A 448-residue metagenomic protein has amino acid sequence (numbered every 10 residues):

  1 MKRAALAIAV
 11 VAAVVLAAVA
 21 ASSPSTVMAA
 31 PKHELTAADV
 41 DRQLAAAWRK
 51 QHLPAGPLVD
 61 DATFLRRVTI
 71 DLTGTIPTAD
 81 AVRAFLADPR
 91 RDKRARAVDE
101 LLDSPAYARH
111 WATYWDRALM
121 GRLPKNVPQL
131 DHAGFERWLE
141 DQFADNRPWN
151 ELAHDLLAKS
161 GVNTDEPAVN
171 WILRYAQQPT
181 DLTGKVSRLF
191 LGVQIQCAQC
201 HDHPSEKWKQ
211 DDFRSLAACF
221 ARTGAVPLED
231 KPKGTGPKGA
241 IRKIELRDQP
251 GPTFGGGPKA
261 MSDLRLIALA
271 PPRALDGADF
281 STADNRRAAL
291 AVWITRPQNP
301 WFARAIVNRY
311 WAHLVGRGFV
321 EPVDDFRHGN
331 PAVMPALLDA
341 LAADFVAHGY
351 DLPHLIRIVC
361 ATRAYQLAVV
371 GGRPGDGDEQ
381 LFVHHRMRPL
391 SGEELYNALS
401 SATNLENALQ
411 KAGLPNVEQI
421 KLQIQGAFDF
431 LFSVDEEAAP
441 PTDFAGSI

Functional and structural regions predicted by a protein language model:
M1-A4: Positively charged n-region of N-terminal signal peptides that target proteins for export
I8-A20: Bacterial N-terminal signal peptides
A20-A29: Boundary at the C-terminal end of the N-terminal hydrophobic targeting segment
K32-R66, I76-A106, M120-K411, T442: Primarily short, surface-exposed interaction patches in extracytoplasmic proteins
I70-D71: Post-BTB helical module
R109: Metal- or metallocofactor-binding catalytic centers and their adjacent structured scaffolds across diverse enzyme
S400-I448: Long, His/Glu/Asp-enriched segments that create or flank divalent metal/ion-associated functional microenvironments
